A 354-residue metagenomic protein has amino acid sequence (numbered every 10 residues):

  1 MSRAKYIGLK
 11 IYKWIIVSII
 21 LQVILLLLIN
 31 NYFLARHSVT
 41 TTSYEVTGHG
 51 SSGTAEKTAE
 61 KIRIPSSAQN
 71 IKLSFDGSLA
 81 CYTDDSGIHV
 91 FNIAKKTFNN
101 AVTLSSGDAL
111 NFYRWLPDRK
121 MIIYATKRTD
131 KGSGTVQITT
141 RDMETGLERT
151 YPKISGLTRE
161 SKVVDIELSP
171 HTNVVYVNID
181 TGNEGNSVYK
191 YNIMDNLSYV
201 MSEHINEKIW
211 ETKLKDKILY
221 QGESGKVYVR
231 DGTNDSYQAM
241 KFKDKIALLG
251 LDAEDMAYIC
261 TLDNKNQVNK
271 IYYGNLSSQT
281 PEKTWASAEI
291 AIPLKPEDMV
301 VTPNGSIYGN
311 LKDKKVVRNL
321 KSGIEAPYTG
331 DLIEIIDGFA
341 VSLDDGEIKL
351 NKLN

Functional and structural regions predicted by a protein language model:
M1-R63, S67: Sequence/structural signature of beta-propeller modules and their immediately flanking N-terminal secretory/stalk
S18, Q69-S74, Y113-D118, D165-N173 (+6 more regions): Structural signature of eukaryotic scaffold interfaces centered on beta-propeller domains
G53-V90: Beta-strand-rich domains and repeat architectures in extracellular enzymes and scaffolds, especially beta-propellers
E56-R63, T97-S105, L147-L157, D195-S202 (+3 more regions): A short beta-strand motif characteristic of beta-propeller blades
D84, Y124-R128, V177-D180, G222 (+3 more regions): Recurrent small/Gly-Pro-centered beta-turn motifs in extracellular repeat architectures
G87, Q137-T139, S187-Y189, K226 (+2 more regions): A short loop-to-beta-strand structural motif that recurs across blades of beta-propeller domains
H89, A94-Q221: Non-cytosolic head/periplasmic domains of membrane-anchored proteins
E203-N354: Extracytoplasmic/luminal low-complexity segments enriched in Pro/Gly and acidic/polar residues that act as flexible
